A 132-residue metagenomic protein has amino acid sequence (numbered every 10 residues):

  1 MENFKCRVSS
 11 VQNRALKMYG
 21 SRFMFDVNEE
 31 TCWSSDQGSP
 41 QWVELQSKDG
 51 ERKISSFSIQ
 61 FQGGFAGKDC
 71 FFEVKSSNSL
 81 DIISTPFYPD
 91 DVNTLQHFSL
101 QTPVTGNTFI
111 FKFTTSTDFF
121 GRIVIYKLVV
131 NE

Functional and structural regions predicted by a protein language model:
M1-D49, Q60-Q62: Disordered, acidic Ser/Thr/Pro-rich linker "stalks" and the adjacent N-terminal cap of the next globular domain
N3, N13, D36-Q41, G64-E132: Trp- and acidic/polar-enriched beta-sheet ligand-binding modules for extracellular glycan and matrix recognition
P40, D49-S56, G106-N107: Extended extracellular/luminal ectodomain segments enriched in beta-structured repeat modules
R52-G64, F111: A short beta-strand element within beta-rich, extracytoplasmic domains of secreted/secretory-pathway proteins
